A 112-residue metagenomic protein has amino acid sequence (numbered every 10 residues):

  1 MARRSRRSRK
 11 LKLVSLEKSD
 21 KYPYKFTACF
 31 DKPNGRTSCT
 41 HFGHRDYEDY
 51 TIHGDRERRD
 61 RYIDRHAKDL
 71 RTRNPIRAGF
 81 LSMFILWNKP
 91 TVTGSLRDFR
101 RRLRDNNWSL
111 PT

Functional and structural regions predicted by a protein language model:
M1-T112: Extended terminal accessory/targeting regions
